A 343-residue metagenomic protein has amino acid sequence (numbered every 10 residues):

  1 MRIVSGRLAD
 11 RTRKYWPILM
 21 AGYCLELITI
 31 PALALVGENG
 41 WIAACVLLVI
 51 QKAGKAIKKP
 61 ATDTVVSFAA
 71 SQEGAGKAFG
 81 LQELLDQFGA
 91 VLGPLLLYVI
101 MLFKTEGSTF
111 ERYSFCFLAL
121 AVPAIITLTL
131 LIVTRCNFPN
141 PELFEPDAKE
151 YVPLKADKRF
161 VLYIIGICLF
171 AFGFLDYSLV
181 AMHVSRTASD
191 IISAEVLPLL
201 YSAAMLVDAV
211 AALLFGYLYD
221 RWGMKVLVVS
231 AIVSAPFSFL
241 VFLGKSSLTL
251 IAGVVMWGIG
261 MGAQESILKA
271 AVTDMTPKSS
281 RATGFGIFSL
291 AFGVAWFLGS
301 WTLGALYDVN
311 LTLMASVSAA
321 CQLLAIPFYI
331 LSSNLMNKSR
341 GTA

Functional and structural regions predicted by a protein language model:
M1-K14, M101, A211-G223, Y307: Helix-to-loop junctions at the C-terminal end of transmembrane segments in multipass secondary transporters
R11-Y23, D220-I232: Cytoplasmic membrane-interface "Motif A"-like loop-to-helix N-cap segments of 12-TM Major Facilitator Superfamily
C24-E38, V233-K245: C-terminal ends and interior cores of transmembrane alpha-helices in multi-pass membrane transporters/permeases
T29, G40-K58, C168, T249-A263: Hydrophobic core of transmembrane alpha-helices in multi-pass small-molecule transporters, especially MFS/SLC-type
L47-F88: Cytoplasmic helix-loop-helix junction between adjacent transmembrane helices in 12-TM secondary transporters
S114-I132, M314-L331: Symmetry-related core transmembrane helices of the 12-TM Major Facilitator Superfamily/SLC fold
C136-G166: Juxtamembrane intracellular "pre-TM" segments in multi-pass secondary transporters
S178-L197: Short amphipathic helix-loop junctions that connect adjacent transmembrane helices in Major Facilitator Superfamily/SLC
